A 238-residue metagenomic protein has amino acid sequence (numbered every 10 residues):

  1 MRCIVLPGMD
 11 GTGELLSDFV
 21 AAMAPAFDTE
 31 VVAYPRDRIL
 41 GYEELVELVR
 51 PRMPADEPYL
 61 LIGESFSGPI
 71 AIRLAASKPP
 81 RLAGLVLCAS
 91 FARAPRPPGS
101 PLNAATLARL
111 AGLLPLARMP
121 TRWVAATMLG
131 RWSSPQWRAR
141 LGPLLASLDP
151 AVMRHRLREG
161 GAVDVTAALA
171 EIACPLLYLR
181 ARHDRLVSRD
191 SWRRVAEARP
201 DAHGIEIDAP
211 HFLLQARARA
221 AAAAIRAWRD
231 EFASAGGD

Functional and structural regions predicted by a protein language model:
M9-T12, S17, A21, F27-I62: Active-site loop/oxyanion-hole signature of alpha/beta-hydrolase fold enzymes
D18, C174, S188-E197: Short alpha-helix in the alpha/beta-hydrolase fold that links the catalytic acid
Y42, A76, L82-L114: Flexible "cap/lid" loop of the alpha/beta hydrolase fold
G63-S67, A71: Gly/Ala-rich beta-loop-alpha elbow adjacent to hydrolase catalytic centers
R96, A117-A170: Conserved alpha/beta-hydrolase catalytic His-Asp/Glu region
I172, Y178-R180, D184: Short beta-strand/loop motif that positions the catalytic acidic residue of the alpha/beta-hydrolase fold
R182-V187, F212: Acidic catalytic loop of the alpha/beta-hydrolase fold
A209-A222: Catalytic histidine-centered segment of alpha/beta-hydrolase-like enzymes
